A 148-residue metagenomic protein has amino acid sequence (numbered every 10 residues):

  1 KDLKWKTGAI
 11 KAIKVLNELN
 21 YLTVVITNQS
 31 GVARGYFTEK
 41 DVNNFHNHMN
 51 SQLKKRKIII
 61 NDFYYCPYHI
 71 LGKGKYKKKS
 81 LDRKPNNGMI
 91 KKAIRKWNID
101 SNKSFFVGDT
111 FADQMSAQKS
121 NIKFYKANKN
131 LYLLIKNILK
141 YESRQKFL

Functional and structural regions predicted by a protein language model:
K1-I26, A33-N47, L81-N87: Short, acidic loop-to-helix structural element flanking the phosphoryl-transfer center in phosphate-processing enzymes
A12-V15, S30, K96, K119-S120: Short alpha-helical scaffold segments that flank and stabilize functional sites
T23-V24, Y64-K75: Short, basic/glycine-rich phosphate-binding loops at helix/coil junctions that contact nucleotide phosphates
Q29, P67-H69, T110: Short, flexible active-site-adjacent loop segments at beta-strand->alpha-helix junctions, enriched in small/polar
V32-Y36, L71-Y76: A short acidic, helix-capping loop that chelates divalent metal ions and anchors anionic groups
K40-N61, K73-F106, T110-L148: Asp-based, Mg2+/Mn2+-dependent phosphohydrolase catalytic module
